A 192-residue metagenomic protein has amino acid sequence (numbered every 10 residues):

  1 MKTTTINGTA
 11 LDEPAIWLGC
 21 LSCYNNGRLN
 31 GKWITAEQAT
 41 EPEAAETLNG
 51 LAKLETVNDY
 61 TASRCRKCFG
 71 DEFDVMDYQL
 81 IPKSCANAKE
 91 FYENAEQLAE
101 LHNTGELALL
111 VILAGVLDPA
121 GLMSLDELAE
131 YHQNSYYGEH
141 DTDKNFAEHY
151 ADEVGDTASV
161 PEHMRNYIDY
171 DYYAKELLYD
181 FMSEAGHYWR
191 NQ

Functional and structural regions predicted by a protein language model:
K2-E55: N-terminal ordered "arm"
T4, G8-A10, C23, F146-Q192: Acidic, proline/glycine-rich low-complexity IDRs
P14-G19, G31-T35, K67, E72-M76 (+1 more regions): Ordered hydrophobic segments in well-structured contexts
N26, T56-Y60, N103-E106, L125 (+2 more regions): Residue-level signal for secondary-structure boundary elements
Q38, H140-D141, Y167: Conserved aromatic
E41-G121: Structured domain cores in non-transmembrane regions
N103-L107, V111-V154, H163, Y172 (+1 more regions): Extracytoplasmic/secretory-pathway segments with low complexity and glycosylation-like composition
